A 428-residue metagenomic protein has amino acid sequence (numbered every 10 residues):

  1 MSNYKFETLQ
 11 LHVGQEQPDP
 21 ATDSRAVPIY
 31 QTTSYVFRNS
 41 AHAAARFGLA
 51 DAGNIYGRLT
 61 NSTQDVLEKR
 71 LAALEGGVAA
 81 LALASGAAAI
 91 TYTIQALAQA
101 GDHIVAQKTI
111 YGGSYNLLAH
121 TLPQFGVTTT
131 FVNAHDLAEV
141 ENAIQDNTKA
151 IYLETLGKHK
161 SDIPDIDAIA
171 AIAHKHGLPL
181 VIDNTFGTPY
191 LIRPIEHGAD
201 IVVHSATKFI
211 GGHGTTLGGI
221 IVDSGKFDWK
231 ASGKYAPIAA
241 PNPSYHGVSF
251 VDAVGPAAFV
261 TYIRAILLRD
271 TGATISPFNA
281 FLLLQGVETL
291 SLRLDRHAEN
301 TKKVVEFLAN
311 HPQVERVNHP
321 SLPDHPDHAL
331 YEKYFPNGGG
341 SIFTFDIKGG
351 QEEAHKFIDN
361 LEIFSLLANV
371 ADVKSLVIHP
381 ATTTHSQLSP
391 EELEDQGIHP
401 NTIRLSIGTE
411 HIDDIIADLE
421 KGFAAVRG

Functional and structural regions predicted by a protein language model:
S2, P18, A80-N310: Conserved PLP-enzyme active-site core in the AAT-like
S2-N61, K69-R70, I403: N-terminal "arm"/small-domain region of PLP-dependent enzymes with the aminotransferase-like
N39-T91, G113-H120: Conserved N-terminal alpha-helix of the aminotransferase class I/II PLP-enzyme fold
A119, T128, D146, R293 (+2 more regions): PLP-dependent enzyme catalytic core of the Aspartate aminotransferase-like
L156, T185-G187, L322, K348 (+1 more regions): Active-site beta-loop-alpha junctions enriched in small/polar residues
V222, T344-D346, S406-G408: Short hydrophobic/aromatic beta-strand micro-patches that form the beta-sheet surface supporting nucleotide- or nucleic
T271-T274, F278-A280, Q285, T289 (+4 more regions): Conserved small-domain helix->loop->beta segment predominantly found in fold-type I
